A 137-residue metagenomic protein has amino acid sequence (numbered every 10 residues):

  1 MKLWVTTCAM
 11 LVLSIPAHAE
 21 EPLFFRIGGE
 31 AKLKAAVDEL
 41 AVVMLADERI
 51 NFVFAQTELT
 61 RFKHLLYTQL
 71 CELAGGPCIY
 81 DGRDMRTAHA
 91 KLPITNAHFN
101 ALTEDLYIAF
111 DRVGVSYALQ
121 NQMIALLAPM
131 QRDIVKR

Functional and structural regions predicted by a protein language model:
M1-W4: Positively charged n-region of N-terminal signal peptides that target proteins for export
T6, M10, P22-L23: Extreme N-terminal tail/first-helix region
M10-A17: Hydrophobic h-region of N-terminal signal peptides that target proteins for export in Gram-negative bacteria
A19-R137: Core of compact, soluble alpha-helical bundle domains
